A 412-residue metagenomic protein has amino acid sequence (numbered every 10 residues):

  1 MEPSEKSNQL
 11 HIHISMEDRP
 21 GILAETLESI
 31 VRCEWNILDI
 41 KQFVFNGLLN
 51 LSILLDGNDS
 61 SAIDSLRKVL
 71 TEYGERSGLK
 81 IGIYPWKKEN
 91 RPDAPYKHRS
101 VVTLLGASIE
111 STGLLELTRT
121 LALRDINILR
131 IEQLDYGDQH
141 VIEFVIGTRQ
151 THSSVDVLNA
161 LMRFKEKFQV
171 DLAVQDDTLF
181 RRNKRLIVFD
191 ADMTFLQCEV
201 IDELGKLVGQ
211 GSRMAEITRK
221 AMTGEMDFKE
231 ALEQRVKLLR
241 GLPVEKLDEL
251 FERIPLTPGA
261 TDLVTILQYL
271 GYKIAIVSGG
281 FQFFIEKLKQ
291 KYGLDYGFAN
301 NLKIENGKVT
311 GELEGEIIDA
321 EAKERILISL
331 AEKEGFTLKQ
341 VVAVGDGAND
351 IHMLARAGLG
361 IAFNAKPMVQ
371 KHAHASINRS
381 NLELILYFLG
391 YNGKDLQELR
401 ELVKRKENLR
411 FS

Functional and structural regions predicted by a protein language model:
M1-K184: A conserved regulatory-domain signal marking ACT and ACT-like small-molecule sensing domains and adjacent regulatory
E17, G21, E25, S61 (+9 more regions): Conserved active-site and cofactor/substrate-binding residues in soluble primary-metabolism enzymes
I22-L23, L115, F195-C198, D350-M353: Short glycine/serine/threonine-rich phosphate/pyrophosphate-binding segments that cradle anionic phosphate groups
K87-P92, L172, D176-R185, T218-L242 (+2 more regions): Long, charged amphipathic helices and adjacent flexible linkers at domain junctions
T148, D192, T261: Active-site pocket-lining segments that scaffold enzyme catalytic pockets across diverse folds
L179, N183-K229: Active-site neighborhood of HAD-like aspartate-dependent phosphohydrolases
G241-L359, F363-S412: C-terminal cap/substrate-recognition subdomain and adjoining C-terminal extension of metal-dependent phosphatase-like
